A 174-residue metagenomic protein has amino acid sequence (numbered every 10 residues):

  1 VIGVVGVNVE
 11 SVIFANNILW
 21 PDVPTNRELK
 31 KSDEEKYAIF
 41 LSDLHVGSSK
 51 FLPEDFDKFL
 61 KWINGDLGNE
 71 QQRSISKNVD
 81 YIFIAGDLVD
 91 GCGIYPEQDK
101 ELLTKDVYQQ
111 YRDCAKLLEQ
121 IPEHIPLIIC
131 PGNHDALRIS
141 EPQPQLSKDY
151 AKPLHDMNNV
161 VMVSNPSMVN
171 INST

Functional and structural regions predicted by a protein language model:
V1-T174: Extended recognition/assembly regions associated with phosphoester-bond processing machinery
